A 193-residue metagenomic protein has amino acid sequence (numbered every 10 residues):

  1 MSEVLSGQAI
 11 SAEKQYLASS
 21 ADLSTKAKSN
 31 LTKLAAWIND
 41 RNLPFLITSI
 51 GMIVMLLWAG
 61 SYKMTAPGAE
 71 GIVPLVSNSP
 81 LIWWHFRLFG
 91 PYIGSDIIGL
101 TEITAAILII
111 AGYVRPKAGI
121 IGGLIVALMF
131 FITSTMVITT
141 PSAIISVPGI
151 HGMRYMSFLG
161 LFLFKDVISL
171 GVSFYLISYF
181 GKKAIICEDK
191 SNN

Functional and structural regions predicted by a protein language model:
S2-N193: Membrane-interface extramembranous regions
